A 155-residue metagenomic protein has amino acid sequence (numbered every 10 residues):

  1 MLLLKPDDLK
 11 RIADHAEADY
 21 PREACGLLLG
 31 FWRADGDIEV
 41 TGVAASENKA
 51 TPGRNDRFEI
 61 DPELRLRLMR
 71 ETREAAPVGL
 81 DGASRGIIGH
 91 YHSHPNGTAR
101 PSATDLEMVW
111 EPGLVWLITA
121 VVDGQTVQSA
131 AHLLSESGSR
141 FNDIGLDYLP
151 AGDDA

Functional and structural regions predicted by a protein language model:
M1-I87, P95-A155: Conserved beta-strand-loop surface patch within small alpha/beta domains used for substrate/adaptor or ligand engagement
